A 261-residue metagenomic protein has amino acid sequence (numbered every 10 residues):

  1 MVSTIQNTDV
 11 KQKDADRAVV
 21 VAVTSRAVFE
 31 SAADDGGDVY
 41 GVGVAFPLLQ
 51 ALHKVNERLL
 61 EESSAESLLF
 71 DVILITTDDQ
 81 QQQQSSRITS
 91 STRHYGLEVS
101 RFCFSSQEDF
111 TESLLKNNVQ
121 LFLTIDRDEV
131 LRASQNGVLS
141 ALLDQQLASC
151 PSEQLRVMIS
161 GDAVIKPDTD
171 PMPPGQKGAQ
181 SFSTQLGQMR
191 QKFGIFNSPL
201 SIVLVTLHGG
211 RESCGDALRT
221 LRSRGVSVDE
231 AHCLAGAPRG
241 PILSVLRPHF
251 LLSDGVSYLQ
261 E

Functional and structural regions predicted by a protein language model:
M1-E261: HAD-like aspartate-dependent phosphatase fold
